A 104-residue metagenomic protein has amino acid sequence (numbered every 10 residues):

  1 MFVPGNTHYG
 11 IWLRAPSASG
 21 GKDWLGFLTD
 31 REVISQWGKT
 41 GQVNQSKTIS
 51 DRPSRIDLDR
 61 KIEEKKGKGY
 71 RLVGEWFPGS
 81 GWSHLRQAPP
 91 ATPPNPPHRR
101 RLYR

Functional and structural regions predicted by a protein language model:
F2-T29: Short N-terminal "domain-start" leader segments that mark the transition from disordered tails or signal peptides into
F2-V3, Q45-D51: Edge beta-strand at a domain terminus
I11-S19, P90-Y103: Mixed-charge, low-complexity intrinsically disordered regions
K22-S46: Short aromatic-glycine-(Arg/Gly/Cys) micro-motifs in beta-strand/loop hairpins
S50-K68: A short, charged, amphipathic alpha-helix used as a generic interaction element across diverse proteins
K68-R99: Intrinsically disordered, low-complexity charged/polar segments
